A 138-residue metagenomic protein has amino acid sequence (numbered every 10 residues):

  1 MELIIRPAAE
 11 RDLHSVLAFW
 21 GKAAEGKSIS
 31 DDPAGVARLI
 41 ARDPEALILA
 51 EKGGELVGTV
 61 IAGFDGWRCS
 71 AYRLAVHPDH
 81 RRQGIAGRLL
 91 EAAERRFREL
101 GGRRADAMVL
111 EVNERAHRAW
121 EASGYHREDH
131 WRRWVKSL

Functional and structural regions predicted by a protein language model:
L3, P7-R73, H77, L90-A92 (+3 more regions): Acetyl-CoA-dependent GNAT
P78, A107-A116, V135-L138: Conserved beta-strand-loop-alpha-helix junction that forms the acyl-donor binding cleft
R82-R95, A122: Conserved acetyl-CoA-binding loop-helix of GNAT-fold acetyltransferases
F97-V109: Conserved GNAT acetyl-CoA-binding A-motif
R115, W120-E128: Short acidic, glycine/proline-enriched helix-loop-strand junctions
